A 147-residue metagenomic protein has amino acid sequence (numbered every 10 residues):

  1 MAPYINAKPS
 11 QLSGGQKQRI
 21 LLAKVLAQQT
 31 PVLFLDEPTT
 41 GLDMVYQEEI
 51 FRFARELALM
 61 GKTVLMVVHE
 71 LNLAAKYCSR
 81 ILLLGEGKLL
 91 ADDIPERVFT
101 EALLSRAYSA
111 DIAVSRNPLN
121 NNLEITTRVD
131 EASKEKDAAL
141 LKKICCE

Functional and structural regions predicted by a protein language model:
K8-L12, Q16: Conserved ABC ATPase signature
L22-A23: Hydrophobic anchor residue at the start of the ABC signature
L33-D36: Catalytic Walker B motif of ABC-type/P-loop ATPase nucleotide-binding domains
V68-H69: H-loop/switch region of ABC-family ATPase nucleotide-binding domains
A74-K76: A short, surface-exposed alpha-helical micro-motif characterized by mixed small hydrophobic and charged/polar residues
S105-E147: ABC ATPase nucleotide-binding domains
